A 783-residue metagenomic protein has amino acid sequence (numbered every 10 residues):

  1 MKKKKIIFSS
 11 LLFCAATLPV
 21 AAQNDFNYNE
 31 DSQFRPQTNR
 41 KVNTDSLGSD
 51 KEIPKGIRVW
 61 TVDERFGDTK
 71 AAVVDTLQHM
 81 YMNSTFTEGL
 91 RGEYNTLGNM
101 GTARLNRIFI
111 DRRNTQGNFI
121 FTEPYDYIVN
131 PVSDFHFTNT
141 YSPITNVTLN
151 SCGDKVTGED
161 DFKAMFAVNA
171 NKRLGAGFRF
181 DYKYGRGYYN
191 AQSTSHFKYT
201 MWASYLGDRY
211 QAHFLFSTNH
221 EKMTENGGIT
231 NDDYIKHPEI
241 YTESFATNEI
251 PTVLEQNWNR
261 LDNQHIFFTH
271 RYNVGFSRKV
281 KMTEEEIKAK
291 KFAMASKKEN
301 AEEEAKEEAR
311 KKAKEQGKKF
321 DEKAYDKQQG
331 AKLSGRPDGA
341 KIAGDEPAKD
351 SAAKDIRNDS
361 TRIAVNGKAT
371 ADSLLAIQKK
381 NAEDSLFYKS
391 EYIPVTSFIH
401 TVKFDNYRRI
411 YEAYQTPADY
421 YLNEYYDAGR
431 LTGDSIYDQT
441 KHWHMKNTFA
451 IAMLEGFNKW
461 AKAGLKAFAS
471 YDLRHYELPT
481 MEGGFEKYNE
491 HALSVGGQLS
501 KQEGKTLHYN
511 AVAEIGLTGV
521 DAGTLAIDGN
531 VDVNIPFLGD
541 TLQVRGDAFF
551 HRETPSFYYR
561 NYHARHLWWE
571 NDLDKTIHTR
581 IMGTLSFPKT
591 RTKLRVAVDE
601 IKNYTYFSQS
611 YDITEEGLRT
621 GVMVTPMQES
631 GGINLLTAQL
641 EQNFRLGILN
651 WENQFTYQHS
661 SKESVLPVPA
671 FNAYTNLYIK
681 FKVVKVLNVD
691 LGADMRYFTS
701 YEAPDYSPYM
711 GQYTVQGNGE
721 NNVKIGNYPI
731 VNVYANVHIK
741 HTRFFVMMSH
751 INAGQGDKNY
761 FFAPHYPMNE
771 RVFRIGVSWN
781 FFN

Functional and structural regions predicted by a protein language model:
M1-Y28, T742, M747, E770-N783: Bacterial Sec-dependent N-terminal signal peptides
K4-K5, L18, A340, D599 (+1 more regions): Residue-level marker of intrinsically disordered, low-complexity segments enriched for small/polar residues
I7, G153, A176, Y189-N190 (+4 more regions): A generic structural micro-environment signature that highlights single residues at secondary-structure boundaries
I7, L12, Q33, V733 (+1 more regions): Intrinsic disorder/low-structure terminal segments
Q23-F267, R271-Q328, K332-P347, S351-A352 (+5 more regions): Membrane-proximal, glycine/serine-rich, low-complexity loop/turn segments characteristic of large bacterial
T140, F216, I250-K314, K319 (+4 more regions): Exposed, low-structure sequence patches enriched in small/polar residues
